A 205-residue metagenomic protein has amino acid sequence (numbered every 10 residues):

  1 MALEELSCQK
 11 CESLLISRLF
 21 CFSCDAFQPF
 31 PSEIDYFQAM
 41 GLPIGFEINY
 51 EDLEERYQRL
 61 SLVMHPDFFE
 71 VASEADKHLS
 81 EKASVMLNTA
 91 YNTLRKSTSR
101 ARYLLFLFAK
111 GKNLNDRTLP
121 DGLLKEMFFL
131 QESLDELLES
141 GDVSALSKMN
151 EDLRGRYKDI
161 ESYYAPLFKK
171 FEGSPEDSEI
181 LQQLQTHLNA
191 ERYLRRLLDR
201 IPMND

Functional and structural regions predicted by a protein language model:
M1-D205: C-terminal accessory/regulatory regions appended to core domains
